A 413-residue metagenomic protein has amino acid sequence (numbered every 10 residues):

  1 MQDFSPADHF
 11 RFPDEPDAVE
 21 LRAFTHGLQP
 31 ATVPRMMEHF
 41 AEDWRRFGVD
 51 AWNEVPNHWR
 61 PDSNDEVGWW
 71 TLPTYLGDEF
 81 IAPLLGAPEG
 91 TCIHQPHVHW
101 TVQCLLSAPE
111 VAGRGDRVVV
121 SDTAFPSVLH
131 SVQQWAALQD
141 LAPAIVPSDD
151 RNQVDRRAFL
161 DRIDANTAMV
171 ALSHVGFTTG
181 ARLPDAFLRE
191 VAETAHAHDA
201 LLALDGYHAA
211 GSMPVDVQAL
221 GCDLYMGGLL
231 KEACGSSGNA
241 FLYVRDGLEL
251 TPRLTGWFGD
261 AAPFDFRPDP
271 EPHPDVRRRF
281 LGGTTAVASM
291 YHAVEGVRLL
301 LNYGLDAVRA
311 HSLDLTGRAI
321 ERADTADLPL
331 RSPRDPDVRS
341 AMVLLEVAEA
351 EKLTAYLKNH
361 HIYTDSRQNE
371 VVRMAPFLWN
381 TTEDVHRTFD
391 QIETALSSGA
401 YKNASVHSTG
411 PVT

Functional and structural regions predicted by a protein language model:
M1-T413: Pyridoxal 5′-phosphate
